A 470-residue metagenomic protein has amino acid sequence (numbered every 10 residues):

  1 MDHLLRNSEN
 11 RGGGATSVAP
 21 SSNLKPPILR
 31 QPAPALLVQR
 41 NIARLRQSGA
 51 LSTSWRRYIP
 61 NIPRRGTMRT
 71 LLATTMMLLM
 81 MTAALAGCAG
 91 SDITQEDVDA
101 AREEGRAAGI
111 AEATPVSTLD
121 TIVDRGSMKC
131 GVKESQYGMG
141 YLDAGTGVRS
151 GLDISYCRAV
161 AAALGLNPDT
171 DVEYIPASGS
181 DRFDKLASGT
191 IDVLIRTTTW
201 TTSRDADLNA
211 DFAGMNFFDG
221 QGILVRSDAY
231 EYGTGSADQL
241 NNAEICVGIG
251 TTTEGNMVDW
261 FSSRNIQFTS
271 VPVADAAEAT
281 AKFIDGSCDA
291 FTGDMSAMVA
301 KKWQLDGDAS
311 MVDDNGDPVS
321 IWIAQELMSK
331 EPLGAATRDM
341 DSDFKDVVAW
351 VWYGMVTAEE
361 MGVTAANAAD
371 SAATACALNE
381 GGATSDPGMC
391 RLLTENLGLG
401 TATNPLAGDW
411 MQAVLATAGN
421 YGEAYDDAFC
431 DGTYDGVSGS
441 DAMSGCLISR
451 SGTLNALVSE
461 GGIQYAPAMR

Functional and structural regions predicted by a protein language model:
M1, P26-P27, Q31-E112: Secretory targeting signatures
D2, G13-A15, P20: Intrinsic, low-complexity polybasic segments
E103, A107, A111, A162-A163 (+8 more regions): Extended ligand-binding regions for polar small-molecule ligands
P115-V116, T121-L194, L399-A402, L406 (+2 more regions): Extracytoplasmic small-molecule ligand-binding "clamshell" domains of the periplasmic binding protein/Venus flytrap
V123-G126, V160, L164-P168, T190 (+10 more regions): Sec/Tat-exported extracytoplasmic proteins
K129-G138, T146-L164, T199, D219-E278 (+2 more regions): Bilobed "Venus flytrap"/periplasmic-binding protein-like clamshell domains and structurally analogous long
R158, D169-Q239, M298-M328, Y465-R470: Acidic, polar ligand-binding/catalytic clefts
V160, L186-A187, L240, F283-I284 (+2 more regions): Hydrophobic residues within well-ordered alpha-helices
